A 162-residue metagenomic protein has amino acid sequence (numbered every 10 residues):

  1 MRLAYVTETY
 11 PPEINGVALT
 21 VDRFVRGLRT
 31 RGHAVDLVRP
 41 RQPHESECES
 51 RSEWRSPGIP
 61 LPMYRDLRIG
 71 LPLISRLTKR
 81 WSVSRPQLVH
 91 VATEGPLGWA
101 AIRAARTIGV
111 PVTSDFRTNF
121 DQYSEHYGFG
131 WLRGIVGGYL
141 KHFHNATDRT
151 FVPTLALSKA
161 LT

Functional and structural regions predicted by a protein language model:
M1-P57: N-terminal subdomain of nucleotide-sugar transferases
L3, V89, T150: Receiver (REC) domain switch-region micro-motif
V17-T20, P40, A92, T150-T154: Replace "coordinates the UDP/GDP/TDP-sugar" with "coordinates nucleotide-activated sugar donors
L28, A101-A105, F143-H144: A generic structural signal for well-ordered alpha-helical segments
S52-P57, T107-G109, F129-R133: Short, hinge-like loop/turn segments at secondary-structure boundaries
P60-V91, P96-R103, T107, G134 (+1 more regions): An amphipathic, basic-hydrophobic alpha-helix
P111-T113, F120-H142, A146, F151-V152: Nucleotide-sugar donor phosphate/pyrophosphate-binding loop at the beta->alpha transition of glycosyltransferases
S158-T162: Helix-loop-beta element that forms the nucleotide-linked donor phosphate-binding surface in glycosyltransferases
